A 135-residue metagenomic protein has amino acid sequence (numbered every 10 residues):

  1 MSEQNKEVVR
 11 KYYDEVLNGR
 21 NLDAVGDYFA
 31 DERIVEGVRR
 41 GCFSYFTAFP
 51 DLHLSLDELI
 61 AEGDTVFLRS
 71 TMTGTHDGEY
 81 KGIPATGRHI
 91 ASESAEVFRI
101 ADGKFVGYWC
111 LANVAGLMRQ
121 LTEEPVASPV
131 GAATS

Functional and structural regions predicted by a protein language model:
M1-S135: C-terminal and inter-domain tail/linker signature
